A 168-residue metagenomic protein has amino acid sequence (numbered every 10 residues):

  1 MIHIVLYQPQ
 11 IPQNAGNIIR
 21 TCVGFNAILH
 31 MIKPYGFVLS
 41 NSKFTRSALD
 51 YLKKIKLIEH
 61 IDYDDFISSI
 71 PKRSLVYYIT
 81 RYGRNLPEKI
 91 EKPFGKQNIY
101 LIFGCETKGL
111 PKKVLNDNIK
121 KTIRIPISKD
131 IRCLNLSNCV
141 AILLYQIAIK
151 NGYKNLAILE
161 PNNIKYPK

Functional and structural regions predicted by a protein language model:
M1-I4: Extreme N-terminal starter segment of soluble prokaryotic enzymes
Q10-N17, R132-S137: Amphipathic alpha-helical repeat scaffolds
T21, V114: Hydrophobic/aromatic ligand-binding patch that stacks against planar heteroaromatic rings of cofactors or nucleotides
I28-P34: Short internal beta-strands
H30, I58-H60, I123: General small-molecule cofactor/ligand-binding pocket signal
N41-K112: S-adenosyl-L-methionine/SAH cofactor-binding core of RNA-modifying enzymes
D117-Y166: Structured adenosyl-cofactor binding patch, chiefly the S-adenosyl-L-methionine
